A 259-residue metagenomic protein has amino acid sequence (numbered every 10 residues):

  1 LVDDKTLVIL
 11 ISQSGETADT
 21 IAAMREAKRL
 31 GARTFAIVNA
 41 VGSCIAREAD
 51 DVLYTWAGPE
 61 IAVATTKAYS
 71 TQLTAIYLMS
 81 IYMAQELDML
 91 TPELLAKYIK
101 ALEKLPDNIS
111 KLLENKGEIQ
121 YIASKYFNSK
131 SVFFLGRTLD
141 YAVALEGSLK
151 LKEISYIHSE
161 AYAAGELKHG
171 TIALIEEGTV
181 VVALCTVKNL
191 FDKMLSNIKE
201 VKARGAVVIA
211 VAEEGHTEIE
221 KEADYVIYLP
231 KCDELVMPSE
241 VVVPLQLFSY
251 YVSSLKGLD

Functional and structural regions predicted by a protein language model:
L1, A18-I21, Y121-I122, A142-E146 (+7 more regions): Extended hydrophobic-aromatic, low-complexity segments
L1-K104, L184-P230, F248, K256: Glycine-rich phosphate-binding loops that contact phosphosugars or nucleotide phosphates
D51-V180, K256-D259: Active-site phosphate/pyrophosphate-binding segments
T179-V187, V241-Q246: Hydrophobic membrane-spanning alpha-helices of multi-pass integral membrane proteins
D224, L235-D259: C-terminal functional extensions of proteins
